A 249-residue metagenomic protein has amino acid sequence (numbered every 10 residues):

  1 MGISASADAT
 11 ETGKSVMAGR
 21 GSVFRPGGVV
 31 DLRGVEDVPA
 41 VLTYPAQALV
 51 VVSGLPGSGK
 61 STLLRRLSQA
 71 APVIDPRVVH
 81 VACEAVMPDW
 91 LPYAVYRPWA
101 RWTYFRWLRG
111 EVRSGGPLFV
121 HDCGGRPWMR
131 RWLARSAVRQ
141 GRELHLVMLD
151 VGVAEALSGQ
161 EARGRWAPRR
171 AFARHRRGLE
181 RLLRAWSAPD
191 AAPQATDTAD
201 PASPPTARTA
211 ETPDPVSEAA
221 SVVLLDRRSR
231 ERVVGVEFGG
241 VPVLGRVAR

Functional and structural regions predicted by a protein language model:
G2-V41: N-terminal pre-Walker A segment at the start of P-loop NTPase domains
P39-Q47, E111-V112: Phosphate-binding P-loop
V50-S53, S58-S61, A70, S158-R249: Conserved GTP-binding G-domain of TRAFAC-class P-loop NTPases and closely related GTPase folds
V52-S58, R66, W128, W132: A structural preference for long, well-packed, hydrophobic secondary-structure segments
S58-G116, E155-L157: Conserved substrate/cofactor phosphate-moiety recognition/catalytic segment in nucleotide-dependent phosphotransferases
V79-H80, G125, D150-E155, S229-E231: Conserved nucleotide-binding/hydrolysis micro-motifs of P-loop NTPases
Y96-L144: Glycine-rich phosphate-binding loop used to anchor ATP phosphates in small-molecule kinases, encompassing both
Q140-G159: Conserved phosphate-donor/acceptor-positioning beta-strand/loop module used by diverse small-molecule
